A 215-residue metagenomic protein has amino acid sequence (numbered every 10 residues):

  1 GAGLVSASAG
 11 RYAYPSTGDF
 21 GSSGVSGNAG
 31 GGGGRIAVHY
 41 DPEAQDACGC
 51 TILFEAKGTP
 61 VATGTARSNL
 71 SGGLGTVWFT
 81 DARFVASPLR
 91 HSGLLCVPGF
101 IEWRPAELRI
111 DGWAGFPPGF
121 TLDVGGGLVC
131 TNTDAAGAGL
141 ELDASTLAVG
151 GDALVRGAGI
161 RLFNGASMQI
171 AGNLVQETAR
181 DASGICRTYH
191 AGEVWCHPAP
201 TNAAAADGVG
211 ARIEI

Functional and structural regions predicted by a protein language model:
G1, W78-I215: Extracellular beta-sheet-rich ligand-binding/adhesion modules
G1-H39, G49-F79, L95-V97, A136 (+3 more regions): Glycine-centered low-complexity coil/loop motifs and glycine-rich tracts, especially the flexible linkers
D46-C48, S87: Short acidic, gly/pro-rich beta-turn/loop elements at beta-sheet edges and active-site/ligand-binding grooves
